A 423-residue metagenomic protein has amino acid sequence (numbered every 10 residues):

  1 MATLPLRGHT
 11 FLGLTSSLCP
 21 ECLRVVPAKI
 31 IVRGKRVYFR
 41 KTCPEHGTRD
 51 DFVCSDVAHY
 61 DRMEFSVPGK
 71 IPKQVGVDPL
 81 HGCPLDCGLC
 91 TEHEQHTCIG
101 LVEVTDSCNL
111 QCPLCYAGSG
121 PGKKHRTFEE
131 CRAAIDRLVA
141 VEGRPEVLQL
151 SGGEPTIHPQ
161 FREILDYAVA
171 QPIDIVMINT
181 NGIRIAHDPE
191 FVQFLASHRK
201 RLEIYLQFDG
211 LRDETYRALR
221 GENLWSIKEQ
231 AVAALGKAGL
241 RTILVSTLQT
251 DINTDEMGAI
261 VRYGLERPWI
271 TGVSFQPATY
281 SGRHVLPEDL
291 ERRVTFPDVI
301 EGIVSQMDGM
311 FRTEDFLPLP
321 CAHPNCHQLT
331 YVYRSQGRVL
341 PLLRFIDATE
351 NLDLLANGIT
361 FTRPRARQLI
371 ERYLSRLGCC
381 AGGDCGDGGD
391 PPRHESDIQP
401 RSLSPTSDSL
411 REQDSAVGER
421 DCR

Functional and structural regions predicted by a protein language model:
M1-S16, P20-F65, T362-R423: Flexible mid-to-C-terminal extensions adjoining Fe-S/redox cofactors in radical SAM and related proteins
L4, R24-V26, L85-D86, P189-E190 (+1 more regions): Short alpha-helical segments and helix-capping/turn motifs at coil-helix boundaries
K35-C54, F65-S66, K70-Q193, S197: Conserved alpha-helical substructure of the radical SAM core
G118-G122, L211-E214, Y280-S281: A short, flexible beta-alpha/helix-coil linker loop
G118-H125, R217-N223, E288-D289: Short glycine-enriched, charge-decorated loop/helix-capping segments at active-site entrances that position
R132-Q149, H158-P277: Radical SAM/AdoMet-radical enzyme domain recognition
L219, K237-C422: Radical SAM enzyme [4Fe-4S]-AdoMet core and its adjacent flexible, acidic and glycine-rich loops/tails across
